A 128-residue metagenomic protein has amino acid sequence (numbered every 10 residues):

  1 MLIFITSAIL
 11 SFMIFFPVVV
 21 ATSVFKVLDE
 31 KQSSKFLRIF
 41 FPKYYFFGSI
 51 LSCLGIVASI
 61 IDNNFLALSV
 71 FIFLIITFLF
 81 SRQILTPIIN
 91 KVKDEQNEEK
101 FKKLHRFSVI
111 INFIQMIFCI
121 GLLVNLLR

Functional and structural regions predicted by a protein language model:
M1-R128: Polytopic transmembrane helical bundles with strong interfacial aromatic enrichment
